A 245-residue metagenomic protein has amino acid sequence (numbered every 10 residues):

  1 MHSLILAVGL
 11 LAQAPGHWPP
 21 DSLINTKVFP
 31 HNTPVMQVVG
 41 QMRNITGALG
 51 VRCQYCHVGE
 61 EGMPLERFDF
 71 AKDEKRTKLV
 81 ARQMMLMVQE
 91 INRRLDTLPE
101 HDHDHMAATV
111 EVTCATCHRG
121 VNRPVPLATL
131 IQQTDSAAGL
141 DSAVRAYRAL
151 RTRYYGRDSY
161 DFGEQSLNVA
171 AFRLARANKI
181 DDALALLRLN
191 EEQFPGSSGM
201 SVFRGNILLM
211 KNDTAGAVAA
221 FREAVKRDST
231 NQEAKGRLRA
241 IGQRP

Functional and structural regions predicted by a protein language model:
Q13-R176, G196-S197, T230, G236: Sequence context surrounding c-type heme c attachment/ligation sites in exported
